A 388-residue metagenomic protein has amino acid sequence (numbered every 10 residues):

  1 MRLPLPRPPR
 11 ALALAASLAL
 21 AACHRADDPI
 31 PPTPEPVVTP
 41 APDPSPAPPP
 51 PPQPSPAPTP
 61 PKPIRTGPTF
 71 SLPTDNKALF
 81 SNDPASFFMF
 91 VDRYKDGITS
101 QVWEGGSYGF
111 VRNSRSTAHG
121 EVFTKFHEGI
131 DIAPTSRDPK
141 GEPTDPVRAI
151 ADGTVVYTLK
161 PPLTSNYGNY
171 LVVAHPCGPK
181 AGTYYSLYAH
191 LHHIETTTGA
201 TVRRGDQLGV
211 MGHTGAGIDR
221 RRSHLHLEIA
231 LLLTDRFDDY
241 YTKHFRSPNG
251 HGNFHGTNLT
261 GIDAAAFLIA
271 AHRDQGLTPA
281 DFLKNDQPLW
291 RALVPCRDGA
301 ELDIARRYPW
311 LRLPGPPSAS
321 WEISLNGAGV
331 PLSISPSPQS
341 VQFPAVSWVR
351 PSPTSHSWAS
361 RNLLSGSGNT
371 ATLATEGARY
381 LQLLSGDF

Functional and structural regions predicted by a protein language model:
R2-L12: Bacterial N-terminal signal peptides that target proteins for export
L20-A22: C-terminal motif of bacterial Sec signal peptides marking the signal peptidase cleavage site
H24-A26: Bacterial signal peptide processing site
D28-A78: Post-signal peptide N-terminal segment of mature Sec-exported envelope proteins
P56-N169, H213, G250-F388: Surface-exposed, glycine-biased beta-strand/turn segments
E142-T144, R148-H192, R220-H226: Zn2+-dependent peptidoglycan hydrolase active-site motif and core
I150, T196-T197, V202: Surface-exposed strand-loop junctions at beta-sheet edges and helix termini that form docking/interaction patches
T164-A174, A200-Q275: Conserved, short, structured surface segments that act as functional micro-motifs
